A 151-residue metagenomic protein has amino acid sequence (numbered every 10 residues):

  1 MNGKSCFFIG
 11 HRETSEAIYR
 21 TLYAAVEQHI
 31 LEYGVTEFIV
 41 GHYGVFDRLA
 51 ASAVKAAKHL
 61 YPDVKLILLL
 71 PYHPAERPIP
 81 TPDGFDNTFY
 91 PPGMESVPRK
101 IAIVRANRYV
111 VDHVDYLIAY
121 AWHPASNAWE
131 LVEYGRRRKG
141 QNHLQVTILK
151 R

Functional and structural regions predicted by a protein language model:
M1-R151: Acidic/glycine-enriched connector segments
